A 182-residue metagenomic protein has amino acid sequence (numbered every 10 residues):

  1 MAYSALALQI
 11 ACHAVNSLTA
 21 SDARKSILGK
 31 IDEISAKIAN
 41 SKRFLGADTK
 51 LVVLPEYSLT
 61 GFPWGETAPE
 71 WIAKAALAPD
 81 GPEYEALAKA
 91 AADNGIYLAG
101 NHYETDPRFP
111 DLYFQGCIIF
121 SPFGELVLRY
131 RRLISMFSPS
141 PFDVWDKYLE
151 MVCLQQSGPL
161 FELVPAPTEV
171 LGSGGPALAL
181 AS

Functional and structural regions predicted by a protein language model:
M1-A20, R24: Short beta-strand segments enriched in small/hydrophobic residues
A5-A7, V53, A99, G175: Structural motif
A11-N16, N40-S41, S135, L163-P167: Short regulatory "switch" loops immediately downstream of catalytic or recognition motifs within protein catalytic
A20-S26, A68-A75, T168-S173: Short, basic, glycine/proline-bearing loop/turn elements
L28, D32-R132, S138: Cys-nucleophile CN-hydrolase/nitrilase-fold catalytic domain and related Cys-dependent amidase chemistry that acts on
D106-S182: Active-site catalytic loop in hydrolytic enzyme cores
